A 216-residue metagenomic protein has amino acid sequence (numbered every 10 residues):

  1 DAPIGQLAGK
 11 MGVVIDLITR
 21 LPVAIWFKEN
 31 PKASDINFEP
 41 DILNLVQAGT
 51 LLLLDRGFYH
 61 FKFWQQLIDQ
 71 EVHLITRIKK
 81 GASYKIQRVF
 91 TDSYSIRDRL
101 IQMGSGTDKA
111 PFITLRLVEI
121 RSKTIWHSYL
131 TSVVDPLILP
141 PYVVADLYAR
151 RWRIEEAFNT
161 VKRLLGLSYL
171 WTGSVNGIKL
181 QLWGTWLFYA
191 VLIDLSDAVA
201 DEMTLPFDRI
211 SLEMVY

Functional and structural regions predicted by a protein language model:
A2-Y216: Single, function-defining residue in the core of a domain
